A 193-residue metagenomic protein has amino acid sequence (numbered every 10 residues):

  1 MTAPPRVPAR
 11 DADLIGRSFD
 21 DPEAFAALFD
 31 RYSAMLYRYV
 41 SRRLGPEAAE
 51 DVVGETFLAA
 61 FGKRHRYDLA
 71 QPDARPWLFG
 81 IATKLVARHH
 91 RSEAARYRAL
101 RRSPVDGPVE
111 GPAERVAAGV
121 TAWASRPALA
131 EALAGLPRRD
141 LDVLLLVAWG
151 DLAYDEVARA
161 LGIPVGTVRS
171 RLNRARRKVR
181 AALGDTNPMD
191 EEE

Functional and structural regions predicted by a protein language model:
T2, S92, D106-A134: Acidic, proline/glycine-rich intrinsically disordered inter-domain spacer in sigma factors
T2-P5, R98, R102, E110 (+3 more regions): C-terminal edge and immediately downstream basic/flexible tail or linker adjoining helix-turn-helix-like DNA-binding
A3-P4, F19-A26, Y37-E55, L69: Short, charged helix-capping/linker segments at alpha-helix termini
F29-E47, K63, L133, D185: Amphipathic, Lys/Arg- and hydrophobic-enriched alpha-helical face
R31-A34, R43, L145-D155: Short helix-capping/turn signature of helix-turn-helix
D51-L58, P72-K84: Structural recognition of an alpha-helix C-terminal capping motif at a helix-to-coil junction
G62-L69, G80-R102, E114, A122 (+1 more regions): Arg/Lys-rich amphipathic alpha helix in sigma70-family domain 2
E131-D142, G150-T167, A181: Helix-turn-helix DNA-binding module
